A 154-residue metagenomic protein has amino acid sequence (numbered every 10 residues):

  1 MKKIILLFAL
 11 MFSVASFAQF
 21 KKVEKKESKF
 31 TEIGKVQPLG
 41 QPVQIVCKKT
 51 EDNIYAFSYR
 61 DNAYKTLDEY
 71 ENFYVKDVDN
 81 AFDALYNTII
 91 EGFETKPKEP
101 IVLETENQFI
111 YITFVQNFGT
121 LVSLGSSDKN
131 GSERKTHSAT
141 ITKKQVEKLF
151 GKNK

Functional and structural regions predicted by a protein language model:
M1-K22: Bacterial Sec-dependent N-terminal signal peptides
A18-K154: Positively charged, low-complexity terminal tracts and the immediately adjacent first secondary-structure elements
